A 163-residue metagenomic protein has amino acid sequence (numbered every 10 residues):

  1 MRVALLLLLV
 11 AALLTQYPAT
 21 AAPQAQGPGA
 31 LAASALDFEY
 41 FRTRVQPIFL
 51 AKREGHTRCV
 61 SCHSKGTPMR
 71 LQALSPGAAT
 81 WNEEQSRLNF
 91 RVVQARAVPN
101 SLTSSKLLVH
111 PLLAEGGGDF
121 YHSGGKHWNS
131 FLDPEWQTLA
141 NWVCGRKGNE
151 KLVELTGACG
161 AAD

Functional and structural regions predicted by a protein language model:
A4-T15: Bacterial N-terminal signal peptides
Y17-D163: Aromatic- and Gly/Pro-enriched helix-to-coil junctions and flexible linker segments
